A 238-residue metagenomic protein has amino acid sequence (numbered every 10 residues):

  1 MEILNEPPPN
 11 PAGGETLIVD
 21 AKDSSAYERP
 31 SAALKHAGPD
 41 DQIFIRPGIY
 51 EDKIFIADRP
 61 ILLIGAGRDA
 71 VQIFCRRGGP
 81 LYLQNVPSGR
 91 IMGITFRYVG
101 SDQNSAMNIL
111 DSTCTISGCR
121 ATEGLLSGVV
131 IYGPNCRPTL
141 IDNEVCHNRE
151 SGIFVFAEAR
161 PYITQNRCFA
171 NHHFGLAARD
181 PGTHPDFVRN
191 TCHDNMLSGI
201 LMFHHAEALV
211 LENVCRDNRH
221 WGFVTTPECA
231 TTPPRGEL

Functional and structural regions predicted by a protein language model:
E2-D20: Short aromatic-glycine-(Arg/Gly/Cys) micro-motifs in beta-strand/loop hairpins
I3-L4, A12, V214-C215, R219 (+1 more regions): Acidic, glycine- and Ser/Thr-rich low-complexity intrinsically disordered tracts in extracellular/secreted proteins
E15-E51: Acidic Gly/Asp/Thr-rich repetitive segments characteristic of extracellular carbohydrate-active and adhesion proteins
S31, H36-P39, E51-I64, Q72-S112 (+1 more regions): Extracellular beta-strand-rich solenoid/capping regions of secreted or surface-exposed proteins that bind or remodel
I45, L62-G65, G89-G93, C114-S117 (+5 more regions): All-beta strand scaffolds that present successive hydrophobic residues in beta-strands
Y50-I56, R68, F74-P80, G100-A106 (+5 more regions): Short glycine/acidic-rich loop motifs that flank beta-strands on beta-rich extracellular proteins
C136, C146, E158-Y162, F169: Histidine/lysine/aspartate-rich catalytic loop segments that bind and position anionic ligands
